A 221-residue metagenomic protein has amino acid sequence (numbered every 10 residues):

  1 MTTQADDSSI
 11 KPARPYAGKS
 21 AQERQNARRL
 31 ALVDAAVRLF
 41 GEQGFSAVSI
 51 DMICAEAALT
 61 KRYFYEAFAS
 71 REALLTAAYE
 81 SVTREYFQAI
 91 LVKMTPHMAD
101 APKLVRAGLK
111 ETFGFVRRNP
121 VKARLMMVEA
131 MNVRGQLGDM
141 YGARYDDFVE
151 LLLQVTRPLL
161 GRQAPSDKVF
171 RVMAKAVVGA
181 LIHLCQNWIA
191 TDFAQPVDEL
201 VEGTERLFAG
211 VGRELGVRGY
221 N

Functional and structural regions predicted by a protein language model:
M1-A27, G216-N221: N-terminal intrinsically disordered/low-complexity leader segments
Q25-A36, I53, A78-Y86: Generic hydrophobic, amphipathic alpha-helix propensity
A31, A35-Q43, E85, A89-K93 (+1 more regions): Solvent-exposed, amphipathic alpha-helical segments
A31, L39-A73, A77: Helix-turn-helix
A77, V92-V121, V201: Hydrophobic alpha-helical connector segments
R84, Q88, G135-G161, R171-H183 (+2 more regions): Amphipathic alpha-helical packing segments from all-alpha helical-bundle domains
K93-H97, M126-A130, L159, W188-D192: Secondary-structure edge/capping motif, primarily at the C-terminal ends of alpha-helices and the immediately following
R117-Q136, L153-T156, Q186-N187: Amphipathic alpha-helical segments used for helix-helix packing
